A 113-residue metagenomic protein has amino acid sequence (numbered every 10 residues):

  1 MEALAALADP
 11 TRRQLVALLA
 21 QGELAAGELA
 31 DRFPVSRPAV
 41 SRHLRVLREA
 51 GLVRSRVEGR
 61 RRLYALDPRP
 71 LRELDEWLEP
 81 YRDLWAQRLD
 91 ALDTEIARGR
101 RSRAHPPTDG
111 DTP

Functional and structural regions predicted by a protein language model:
M1-L4: Short, Lys/Arg-enriched N-terminal segment that forms or immediately precedes the first helix of a structured domain
A6-T11: Short helix-coil-helix linker/hinge
R13-L15: Pre-recognition alpha-helix immediately N-terminal to the DNA-recognition helix within helix-turn-helix or winged-helix
A17, R42-R45: Base-recognition residues in the alpha-helical recognition helix of bacterial helix-turn-helix
L18-E28, R32, R37, E49 (+2 more regions): C-terminal regulatory/oligomerization modules of transcriptional regulators
A25, R42, R62: Short, flexible micro-motifs
V57-L63: Short, Lys/Arg-rich nucleic-acid/phosphate-binding segment
